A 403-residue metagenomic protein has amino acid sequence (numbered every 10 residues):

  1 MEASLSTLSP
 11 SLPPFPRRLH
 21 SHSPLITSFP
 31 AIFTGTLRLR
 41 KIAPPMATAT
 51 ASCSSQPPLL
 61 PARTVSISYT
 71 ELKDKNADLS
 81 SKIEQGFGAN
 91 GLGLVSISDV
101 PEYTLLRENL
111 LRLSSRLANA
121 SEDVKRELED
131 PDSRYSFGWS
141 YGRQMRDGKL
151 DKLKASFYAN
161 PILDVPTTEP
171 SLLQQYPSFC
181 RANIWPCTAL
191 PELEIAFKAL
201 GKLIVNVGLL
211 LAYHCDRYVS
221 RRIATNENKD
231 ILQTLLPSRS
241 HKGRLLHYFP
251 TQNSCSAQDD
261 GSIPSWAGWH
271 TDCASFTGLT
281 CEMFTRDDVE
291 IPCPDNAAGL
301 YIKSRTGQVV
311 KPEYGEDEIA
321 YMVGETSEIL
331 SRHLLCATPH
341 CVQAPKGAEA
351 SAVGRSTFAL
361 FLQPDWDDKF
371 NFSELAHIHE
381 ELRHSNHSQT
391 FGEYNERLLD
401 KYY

Functional and structural regions predicted by a protein language model:
E2-Y403: Peripheral, non-catalytic segments flanking oxidoreductase cores
